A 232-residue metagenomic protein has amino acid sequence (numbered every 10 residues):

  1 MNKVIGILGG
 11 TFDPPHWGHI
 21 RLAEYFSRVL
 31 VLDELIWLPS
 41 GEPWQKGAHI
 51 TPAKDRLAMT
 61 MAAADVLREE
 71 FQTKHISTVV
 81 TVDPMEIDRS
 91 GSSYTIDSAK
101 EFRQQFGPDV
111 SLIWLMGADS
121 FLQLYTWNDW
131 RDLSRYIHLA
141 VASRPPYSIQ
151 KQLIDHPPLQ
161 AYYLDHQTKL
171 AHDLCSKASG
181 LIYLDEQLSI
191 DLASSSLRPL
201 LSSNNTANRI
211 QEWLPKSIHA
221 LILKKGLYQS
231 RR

Functional and structural regions predicted by a protein language model:
M1-R232: Nucleotidyltransferase catalytic core that binds NTPs
